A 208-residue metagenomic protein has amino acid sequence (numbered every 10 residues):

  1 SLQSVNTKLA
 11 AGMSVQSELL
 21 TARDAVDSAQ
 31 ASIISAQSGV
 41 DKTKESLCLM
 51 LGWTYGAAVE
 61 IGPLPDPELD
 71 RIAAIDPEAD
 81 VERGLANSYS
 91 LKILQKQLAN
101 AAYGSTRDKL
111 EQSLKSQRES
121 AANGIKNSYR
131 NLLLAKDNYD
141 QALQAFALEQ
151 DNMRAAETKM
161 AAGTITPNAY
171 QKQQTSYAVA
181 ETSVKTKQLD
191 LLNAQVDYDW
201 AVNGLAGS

Functional and structural regions predicted by a protein language model:
S1-I34, D137-K185, D199-W200, A206: Charged, solvent-exposed structural "stalk/scaffold" segments of large extracytoplasmic/peripheral assemblies
N6, M13, Q37, K44 (+14 more regions): Coiled-coil heptad-register positions
L20-D27, S38, E78-E119, Y139-E149 (+1 more regions): Amphipathic, heptad-repeat alpha-helical/coiled-coil signature enriched at exported N-termini that scaffold
Q37-A79, D197-S208: Short, solvent-exposed, mixed-charge loop/turn linkers that connect secondary-structure elements
